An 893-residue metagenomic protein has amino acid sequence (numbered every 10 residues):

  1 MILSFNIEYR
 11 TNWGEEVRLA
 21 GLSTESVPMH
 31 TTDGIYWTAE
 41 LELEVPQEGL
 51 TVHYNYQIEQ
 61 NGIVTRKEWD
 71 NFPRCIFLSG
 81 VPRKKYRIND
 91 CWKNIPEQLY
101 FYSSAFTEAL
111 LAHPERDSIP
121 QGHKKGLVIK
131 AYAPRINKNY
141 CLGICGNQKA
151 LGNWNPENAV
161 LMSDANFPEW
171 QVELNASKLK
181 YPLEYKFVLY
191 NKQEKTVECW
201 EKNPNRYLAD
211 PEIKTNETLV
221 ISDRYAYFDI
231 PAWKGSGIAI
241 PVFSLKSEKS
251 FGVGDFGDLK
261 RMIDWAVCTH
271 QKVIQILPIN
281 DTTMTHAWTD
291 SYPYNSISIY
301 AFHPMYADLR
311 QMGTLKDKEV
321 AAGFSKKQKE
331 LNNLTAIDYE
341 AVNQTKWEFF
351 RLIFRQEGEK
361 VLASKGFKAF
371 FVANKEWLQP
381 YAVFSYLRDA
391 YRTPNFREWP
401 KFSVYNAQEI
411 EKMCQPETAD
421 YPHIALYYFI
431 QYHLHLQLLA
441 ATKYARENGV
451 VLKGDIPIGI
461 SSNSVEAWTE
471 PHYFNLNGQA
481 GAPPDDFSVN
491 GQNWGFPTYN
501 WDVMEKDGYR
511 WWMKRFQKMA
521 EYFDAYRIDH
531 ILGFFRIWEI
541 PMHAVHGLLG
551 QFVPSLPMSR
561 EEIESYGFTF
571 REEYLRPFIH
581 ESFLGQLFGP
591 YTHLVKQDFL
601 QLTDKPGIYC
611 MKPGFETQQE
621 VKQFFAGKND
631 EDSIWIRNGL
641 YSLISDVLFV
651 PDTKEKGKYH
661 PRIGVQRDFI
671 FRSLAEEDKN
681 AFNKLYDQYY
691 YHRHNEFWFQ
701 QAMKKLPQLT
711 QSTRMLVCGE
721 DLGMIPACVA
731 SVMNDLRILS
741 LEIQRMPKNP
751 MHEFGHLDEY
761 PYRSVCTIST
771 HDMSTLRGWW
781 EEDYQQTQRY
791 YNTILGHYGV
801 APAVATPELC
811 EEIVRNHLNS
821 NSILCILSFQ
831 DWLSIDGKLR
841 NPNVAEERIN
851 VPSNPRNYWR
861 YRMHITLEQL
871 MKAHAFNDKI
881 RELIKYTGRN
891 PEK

Functional and structural regions predicted by a protein language model:
I2-T51, E59-S79, A133-Y181, Y190-I213 (+2 more regions): Aromatic-rich carbohydrate-binding modules that target alpha-glucans
K67-W69, N89, A307: Intrinsic disorder/low-complexity signal
I76-C91: C2-type phospholipid-binding modules
E97-K124, V128, N175-K178, L208-K893: Catalytic cores of glycan-processing enzymes that make or break glycosidic bonds
